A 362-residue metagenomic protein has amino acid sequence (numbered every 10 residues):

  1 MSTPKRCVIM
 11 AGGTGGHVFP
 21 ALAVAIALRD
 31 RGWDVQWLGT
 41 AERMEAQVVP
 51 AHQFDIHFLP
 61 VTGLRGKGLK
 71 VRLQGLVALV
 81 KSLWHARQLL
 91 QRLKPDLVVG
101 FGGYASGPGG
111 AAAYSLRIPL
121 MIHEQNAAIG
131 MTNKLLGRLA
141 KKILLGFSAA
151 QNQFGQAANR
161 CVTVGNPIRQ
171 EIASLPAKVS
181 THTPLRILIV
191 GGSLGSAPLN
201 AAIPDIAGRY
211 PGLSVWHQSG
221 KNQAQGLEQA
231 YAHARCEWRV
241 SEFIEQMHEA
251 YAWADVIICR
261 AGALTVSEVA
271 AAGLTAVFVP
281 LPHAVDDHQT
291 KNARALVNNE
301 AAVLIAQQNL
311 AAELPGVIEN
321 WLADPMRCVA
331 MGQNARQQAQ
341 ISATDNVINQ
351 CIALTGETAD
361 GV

Functional and structural regions predicted by a protein language model:
P4-G12, R29-K81, Q308: Conserved nucleotide-sugar phosphate-binding/catalytic loop shared by glycosyltransferases and other
R6, D34, M44, D55 (+1 more regions): Active-site-proximal region of nucleotide-activated glycan assembly enzymes, centered on histidine/acidic-rich loops
R43, Q47-H52, A177-I257, Q289-A293 (+2 more regions): Donor-nucleotide binding loops and adjacent catalytic segments primarily of GT-B fold Leloir glycosyltransferases
H85-V98, S106-M121, K134-L139: Glycosyltransferases and closely related glycan-assembly transferases that use nucleotide-activated donors
P95-L97, A252-S267, L274: Acidic donor-binding loop of glycosyltransferase active sites
L116, A252-A254, A270-V279, N299: Conserved donor-binding/catalytic loop of nucleotide-activated donor transferases
R327-I341: A short, well-ordered alpha-helix in the C-terminal region of glycosyltransferases
I341-V362: C-terminal alpha-helical cap of glycosyltransferases
